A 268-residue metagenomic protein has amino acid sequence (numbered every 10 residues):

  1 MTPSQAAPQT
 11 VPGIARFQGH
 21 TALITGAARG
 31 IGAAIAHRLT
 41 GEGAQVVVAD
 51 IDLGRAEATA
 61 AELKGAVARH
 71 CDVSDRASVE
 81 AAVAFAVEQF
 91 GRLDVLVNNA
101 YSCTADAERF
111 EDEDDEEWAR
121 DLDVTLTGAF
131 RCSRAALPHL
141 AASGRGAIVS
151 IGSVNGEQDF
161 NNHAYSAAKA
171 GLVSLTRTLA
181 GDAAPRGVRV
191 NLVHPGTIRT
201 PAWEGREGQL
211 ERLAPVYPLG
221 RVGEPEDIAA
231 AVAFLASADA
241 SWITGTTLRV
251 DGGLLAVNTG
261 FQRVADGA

Functional and structural regions predicted by a protein language model:
T2-G13, A107, T244-A268: Short C-terminal tail/terminal secondary-structure segment of NAD(P)H-dependent dehydrogenase/reductase domains
D106-F110, D114-A119, L213: Substrate-binding pocket helix/loop in short-chain dehydrogenase/reductase
S133, R221-V250, L255-A256: C-terminal substrate-recognition "lid" of short-chain dehydrogenase/reductases
S133-R134, R177: A short, exposed helix-loop element centered on a Lys and neighboring polar residues
P138, G181-D182, S241: Alpha-helical segment proximal to the catalytic Tyr-Lys
R145, A184, R189, I243-G245: Short, small/polar-rich loop/turn modules that mediate ligand/substrate recognition or access, typified
V149-G171, T176-P185, T197: Catalytic loop of short-chain dehydrogenase/reductase
